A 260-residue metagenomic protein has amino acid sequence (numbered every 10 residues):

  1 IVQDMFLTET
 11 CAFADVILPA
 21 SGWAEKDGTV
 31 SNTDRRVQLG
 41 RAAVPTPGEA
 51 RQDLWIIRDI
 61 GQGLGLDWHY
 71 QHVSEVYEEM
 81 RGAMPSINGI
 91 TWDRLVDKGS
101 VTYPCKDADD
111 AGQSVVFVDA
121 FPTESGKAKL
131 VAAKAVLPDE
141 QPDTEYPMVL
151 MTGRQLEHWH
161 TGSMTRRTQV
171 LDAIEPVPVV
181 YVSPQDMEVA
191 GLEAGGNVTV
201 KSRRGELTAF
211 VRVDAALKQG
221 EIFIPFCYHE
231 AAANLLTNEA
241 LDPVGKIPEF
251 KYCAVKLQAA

Functional and structural regions predicted by a protein language model:
I1: Short beta-strand/loop segments at the ligand-binding rim of alpha/beta enzyme cores
M5-R41: Flexible glycine/proline-rich, aromatic-decorated loop/lid segments
M5-T8, G22-E25, A43-P45, E49 (+8 more regions): Short, glycine-/Ser/Thr-/acidic-enriched flexible segments
T10-C11, D27-G28, G40, V131-A132 (+4 more regions): Short helix/loop capping segments that flank catalytic or ligand/cofactor-binding pockets
G40, T144, K201-G205: Short strand-coil-strand connectors
P47-V101, T161, T165-Y181, Q185-A260: Long, contiguous, secondary-structure-rich segments that constitute the structural scaffold of globular domains
V73-V170: Long, low-complexity segments enriched in small/aliphatic residues
